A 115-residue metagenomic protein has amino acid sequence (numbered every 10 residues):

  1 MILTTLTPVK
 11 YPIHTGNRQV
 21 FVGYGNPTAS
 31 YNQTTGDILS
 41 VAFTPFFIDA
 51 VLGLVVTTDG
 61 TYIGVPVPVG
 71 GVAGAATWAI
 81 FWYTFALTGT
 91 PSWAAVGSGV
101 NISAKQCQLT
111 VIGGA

Functional and structural regions predicted by a protein language model:
M1-D37, S103-A115: Extracellular receptor-binding modules and their adjoining Ser/Thr/Gly/Asp/Asn-rich linkers
T28-V96, N101: Extracellular attachment/recognition segments
